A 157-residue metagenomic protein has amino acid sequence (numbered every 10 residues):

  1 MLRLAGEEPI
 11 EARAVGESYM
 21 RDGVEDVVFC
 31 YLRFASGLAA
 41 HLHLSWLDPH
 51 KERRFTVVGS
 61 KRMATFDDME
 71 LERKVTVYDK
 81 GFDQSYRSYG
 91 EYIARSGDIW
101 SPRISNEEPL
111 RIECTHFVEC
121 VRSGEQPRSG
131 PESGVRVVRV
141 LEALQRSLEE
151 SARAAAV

Functional and structural regions predicted by a protein language model:
M1, R111-T115, L141: A general structural signal for well-ordered alpha-helical segments in protein cores
M1-A39, L44-H50, T56, M69-E70 (+1 more regions): Rossmann-like dinucleotide-binding domain that binds NAD(P)(H)
R3, S123, V140-A143: Residues within well-ordered alpha-helical secondary structure of globular protein domains
F34, K61-S129, R153-V157: C-terminal glycine/acidic-rich active-site capping loop/insertion
P109, L141-S151: Stable alpha-helical structural segments in soluble proteins, enriched in small hydrophobic residues
P131, V135-V138, E142: C-terminal interaction segments
